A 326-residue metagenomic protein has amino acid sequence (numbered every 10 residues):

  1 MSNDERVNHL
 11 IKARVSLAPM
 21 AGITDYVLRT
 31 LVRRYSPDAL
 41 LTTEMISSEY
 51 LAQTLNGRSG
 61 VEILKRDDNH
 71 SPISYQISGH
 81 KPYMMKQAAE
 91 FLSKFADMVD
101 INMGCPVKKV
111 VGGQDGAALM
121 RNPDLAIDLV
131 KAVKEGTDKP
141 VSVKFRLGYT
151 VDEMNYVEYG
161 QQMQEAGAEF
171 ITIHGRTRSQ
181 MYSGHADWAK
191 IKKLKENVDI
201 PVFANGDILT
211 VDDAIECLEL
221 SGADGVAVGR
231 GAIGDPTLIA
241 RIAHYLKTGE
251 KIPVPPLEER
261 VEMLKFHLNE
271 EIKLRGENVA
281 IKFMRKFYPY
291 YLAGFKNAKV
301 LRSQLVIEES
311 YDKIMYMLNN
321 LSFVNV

Functional and structural regions predicted by a protein language model:
M1-I11, S16, A21, V27 (+7 more regions): Alpha/beta catalytic cores of nucleotide-metabolism and tRNA/nucleoside-modifying enzymes
S2-R6, M20-F91: Glycine-rich, positively charged N-terminal anion/phosphate-binding segment
V15-P19, L41-T43, I73-I77, V99 (+4 more regions): Hydrophobic faces of well-ordered beta-strands that scaffold small-molecule active sites in alpha/beta enzyme cores
M20-G22, I46-S48, S78-H80, G104-P106 (+4 more regions): Active-site beta-loop-alpha junctions enriched in small/polar residues
R33-R34, L92-S93, Q164, L218-E219: Non-catalytic positions within long, well-ordered alpha-helices that form the structural scaffold/packing of enzyme
G60, Q114-M120: Short glycine-enriched, charge-decorated loop/helix-capping segments at active-site entrances that position
K86-V99, M103-D115, D124-I200: Alpha/beta enzyme core
